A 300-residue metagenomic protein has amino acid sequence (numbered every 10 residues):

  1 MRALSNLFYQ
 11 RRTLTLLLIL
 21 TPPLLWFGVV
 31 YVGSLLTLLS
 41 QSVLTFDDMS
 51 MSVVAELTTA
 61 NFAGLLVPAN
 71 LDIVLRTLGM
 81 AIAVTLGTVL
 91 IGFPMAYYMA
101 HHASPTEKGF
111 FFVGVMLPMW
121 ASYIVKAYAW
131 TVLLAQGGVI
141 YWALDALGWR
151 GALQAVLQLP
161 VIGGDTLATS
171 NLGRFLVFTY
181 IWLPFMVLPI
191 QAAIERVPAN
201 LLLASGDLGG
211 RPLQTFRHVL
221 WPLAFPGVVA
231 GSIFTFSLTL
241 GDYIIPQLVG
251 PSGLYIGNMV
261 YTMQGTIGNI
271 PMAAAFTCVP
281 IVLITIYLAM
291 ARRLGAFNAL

Functional and structural regions predicted by a protein language model:
M1-S40, K108-G114: N-terminal signal-anchor/first transmembrane alpha helix
R2, L7, Q191-L202, G206 (+2 more regions): C-terminal transmembrane helix and the adjacent membrane-cytosol boundary/short C-terminal tail of inner/organellar
S5, Y9, A127-T179, L213 (+1 more regions): Membrane-interfacial helix termini and adjacent extracytoplasmic/periplasmic loops of multi-pass transporters
Q10-T15, M49, F62-A69, P246-R292: Interhelical loop and adjacent transmembrane-helix boundary motif in polytopic membrane transport permeases
L16-L20, M95-L133, L202-L203, F225-P226: Cytoplasmic-entry segments and transmembrane alpha-helices of multi-pass inner-membrane transporters
P22-Y31, L86, L117, Y180 (+3 more regions): Transmembrane alpha-helices
Y31-N70, G137, G250-P251, M263 (+1 more regions): Short membrane-interfacial helix/loop motifs at transmembrane-helix boundaries
P68-H101: Transmembrane alpha-helix signature in integral membrane proteins
